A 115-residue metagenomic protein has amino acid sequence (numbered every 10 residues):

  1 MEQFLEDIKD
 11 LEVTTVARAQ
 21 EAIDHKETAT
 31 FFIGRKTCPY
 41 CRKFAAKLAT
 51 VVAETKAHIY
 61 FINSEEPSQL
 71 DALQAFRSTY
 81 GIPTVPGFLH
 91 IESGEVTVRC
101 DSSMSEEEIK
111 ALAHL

Functional and structural regions predicted by a protein language model:
M1-T28, L115: N-terminal leader/targeting and pre-domain segments
V16-A57: Local sequence-structure signature of Cys/Sec-based thiol-disulfide redox active-site neighborhoods
I33, K56-L73: Thiol-based oxidoreductase modules, predominantly thioredoxin-like and allied folds used for disulfide exchange
R35, S64, C100-S103: Conserved residues at beta->alpha junctions
P39-Y40, S68, T97: Glycine-/small-residue-rich active-site loops that bind phosphorylated ligands and cofactors
P67-V85: Short Fe-S-cluster ligation motifs
P83-L115: Non-catalytic, surface beta->alpha helical segment in thiol-disulfide oxidoreductase systems
